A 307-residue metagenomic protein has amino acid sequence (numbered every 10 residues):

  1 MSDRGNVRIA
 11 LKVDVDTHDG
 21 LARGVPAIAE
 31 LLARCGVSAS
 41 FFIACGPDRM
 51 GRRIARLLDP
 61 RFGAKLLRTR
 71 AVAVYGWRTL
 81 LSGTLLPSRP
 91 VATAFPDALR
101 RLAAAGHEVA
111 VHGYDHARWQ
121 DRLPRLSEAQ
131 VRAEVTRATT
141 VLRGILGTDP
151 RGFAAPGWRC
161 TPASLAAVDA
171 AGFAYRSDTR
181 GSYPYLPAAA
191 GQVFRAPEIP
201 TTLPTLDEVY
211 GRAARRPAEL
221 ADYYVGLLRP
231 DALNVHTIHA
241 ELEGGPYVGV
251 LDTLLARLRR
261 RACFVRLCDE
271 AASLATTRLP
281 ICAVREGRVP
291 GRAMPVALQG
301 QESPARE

Functional and structural regions predicted by a protein language model:
M1-G152, G157-P197, R215-H236, E243-E307: Catalytic alpha-helical scaffold of carbohydrate-active enzymes acting on polysaccharides/glycoconjugates
E198-R212: Positively charged, amphipathic and often flexible ligand-engagement surfaces
P204, E241-E243: Short, glycine-/Ser/Thr-/acidic-enriched flexible segments
